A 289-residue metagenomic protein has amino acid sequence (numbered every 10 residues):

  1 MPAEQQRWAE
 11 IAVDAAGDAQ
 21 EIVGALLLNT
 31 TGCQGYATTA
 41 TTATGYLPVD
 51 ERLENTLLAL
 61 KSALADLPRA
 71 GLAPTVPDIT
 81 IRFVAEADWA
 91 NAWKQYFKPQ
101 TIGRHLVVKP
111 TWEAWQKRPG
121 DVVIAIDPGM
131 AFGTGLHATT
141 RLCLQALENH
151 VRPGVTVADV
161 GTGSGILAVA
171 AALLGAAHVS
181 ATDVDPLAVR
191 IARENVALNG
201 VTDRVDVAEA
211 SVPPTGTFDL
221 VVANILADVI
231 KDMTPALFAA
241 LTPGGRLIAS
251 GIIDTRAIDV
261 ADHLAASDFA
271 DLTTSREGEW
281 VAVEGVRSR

Functional and structural regions predicted by a protein language model:
W8-R118: N-terminal auxiliary segments of SAM/dcSAM-dependent transferases
I124-A125, A158: Conserved beta-strand elements of the Class I
M130-P214: Conserved SAM/SAH cofactor-binding pocket of Class I
L187-I191, V229, R256: Conserved short alpha-helix immediately C-terminal to the canonical SAM/SAH-binding motif I of Rossmann-like
V221-A223: Hydrophobic beta-strand segment of the Class I
K231-R246: A short glycine-rich, Lys/Arg-flanked "PGG" loop and its adjoining helix->strand segment in the class I
G244-A257: ADP-ribose/adenylate-binding Rossmann-like module
A270-R289: Core SAM-dependent methyltransferase catalytic element
